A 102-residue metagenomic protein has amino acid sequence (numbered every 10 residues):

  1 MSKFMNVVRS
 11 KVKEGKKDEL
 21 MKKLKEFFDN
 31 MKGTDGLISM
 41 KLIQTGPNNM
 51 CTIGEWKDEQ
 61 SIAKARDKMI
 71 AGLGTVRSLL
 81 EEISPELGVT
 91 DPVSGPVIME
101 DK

Functional and structural regions predicted by a protein language model:
S2, R9-K11, I38-C51, T75-K102: Glycine-rich beta-strand-turn "strand-cap" elements at beta-sheet edges
S2-F4, G33-T34: Short, flexible segments with low predicted structural confidence
K11-K22: Short, surface-exposed ligand-recognition loops at beta-strand->loop->(often short) alpha-helix junctions that present
K13-G15, T45, K57-E59: Short coil/turn motifs at secondary-structure junctions
D18-L20, T52, I62-K64, K102: Short acidic, gly/pro-rich beta-turn/loop elements at beta-sheet edges and active-site/ligand-binding grooves
E26-S39, E55-D91: An amphipathic, aromatic/His-enriched active-site/gating alpha helix that lines ligand/cofactor pockets
